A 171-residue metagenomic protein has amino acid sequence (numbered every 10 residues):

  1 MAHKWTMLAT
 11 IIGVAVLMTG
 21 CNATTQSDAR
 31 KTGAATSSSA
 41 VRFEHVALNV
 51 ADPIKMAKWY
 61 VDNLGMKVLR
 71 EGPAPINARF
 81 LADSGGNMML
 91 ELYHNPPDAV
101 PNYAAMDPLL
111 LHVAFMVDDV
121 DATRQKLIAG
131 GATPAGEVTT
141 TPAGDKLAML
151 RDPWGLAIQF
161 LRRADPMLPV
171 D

Functional and structural regions predicted by a protein language model:
M1-A9: Bacterial N-terminal signal peptides that target proteins for export
M18-G20: C-terminal motif of bacterial Sec signal peptides marking the signal peptidase cleavage site
T24-R42, K67-A114, R124-R151, R163-D171: Vicinal oxygen chelate
A47-N49, A114-M116: Short hydrophobic/aromatic beta-strand micro-patches that form the beta-sheet surface supporting nucleotide- or nucleic
M56, Y60-V61, L127, G155: Conserved active-site tyrosine of GNAT-family acetyltransferases
F160: Short glycine-/small-residue motifs
